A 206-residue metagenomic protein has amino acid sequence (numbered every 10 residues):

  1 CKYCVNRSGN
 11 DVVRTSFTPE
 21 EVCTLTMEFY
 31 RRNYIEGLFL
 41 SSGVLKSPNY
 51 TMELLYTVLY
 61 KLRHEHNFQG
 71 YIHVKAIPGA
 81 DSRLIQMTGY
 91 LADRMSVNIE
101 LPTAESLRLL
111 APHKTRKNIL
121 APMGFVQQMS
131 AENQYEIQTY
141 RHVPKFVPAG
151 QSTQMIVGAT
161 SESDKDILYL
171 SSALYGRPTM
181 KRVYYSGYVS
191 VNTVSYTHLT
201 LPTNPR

Functional and structural regions predicted by a protein language model:
C1-C4: Short cysteine clusters
N6-T153, T160-S161, A173-Y175, V189-Y196: Conserved Radical SAM active-site core
K181-V183, V191: Active-site pocket-lining/capping segments in soluble small-molecule metabolic enzymes
S186: Alpha/beta-hydrolase-fold catalytic nucleophile elbow
T197-T203: Conserved small/polar residues in nucleotide/adenosyl-binding loops
R206: Helix-hairpin-helix
